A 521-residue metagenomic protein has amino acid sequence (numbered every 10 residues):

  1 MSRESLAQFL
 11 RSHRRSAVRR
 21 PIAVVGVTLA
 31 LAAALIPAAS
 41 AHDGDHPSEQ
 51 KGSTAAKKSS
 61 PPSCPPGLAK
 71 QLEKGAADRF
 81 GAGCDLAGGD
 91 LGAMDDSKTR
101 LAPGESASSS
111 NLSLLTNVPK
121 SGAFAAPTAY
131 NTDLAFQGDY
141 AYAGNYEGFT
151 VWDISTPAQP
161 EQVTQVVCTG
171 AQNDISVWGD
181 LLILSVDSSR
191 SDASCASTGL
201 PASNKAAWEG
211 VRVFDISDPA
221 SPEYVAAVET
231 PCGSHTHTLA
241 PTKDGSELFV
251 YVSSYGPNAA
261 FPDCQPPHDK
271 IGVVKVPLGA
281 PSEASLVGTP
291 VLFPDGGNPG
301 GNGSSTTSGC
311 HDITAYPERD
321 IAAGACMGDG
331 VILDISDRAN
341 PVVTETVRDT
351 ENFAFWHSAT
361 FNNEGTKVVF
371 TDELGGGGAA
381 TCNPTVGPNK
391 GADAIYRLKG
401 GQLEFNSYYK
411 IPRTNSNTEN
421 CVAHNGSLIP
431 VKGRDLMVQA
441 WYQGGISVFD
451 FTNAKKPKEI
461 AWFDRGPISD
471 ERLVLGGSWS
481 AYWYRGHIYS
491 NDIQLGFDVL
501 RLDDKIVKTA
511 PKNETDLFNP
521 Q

Functional and structural regions predicted by a protein language model:
S2-R3, V18, D153, Q162: Short intrinsically disordered, low-complexity coil segments enriched in acidic
R3-L6, H13-A41: Secretory targeting and sorting signals
E4-A7, R14, V18, Q50 (+2 more regions): Serine/proline-rich low-complexity intrinsically disordered segments, especially terminal tails, linkers
A7-L10, A69: Residue-level detector of alpha-helical secondary structure
R11, R15, N117-K120: Generic surface-pattern signal
V27, L35, H42-Q521: Feature marking well-ordered beta-strand scaffolds used for ligand recognition
